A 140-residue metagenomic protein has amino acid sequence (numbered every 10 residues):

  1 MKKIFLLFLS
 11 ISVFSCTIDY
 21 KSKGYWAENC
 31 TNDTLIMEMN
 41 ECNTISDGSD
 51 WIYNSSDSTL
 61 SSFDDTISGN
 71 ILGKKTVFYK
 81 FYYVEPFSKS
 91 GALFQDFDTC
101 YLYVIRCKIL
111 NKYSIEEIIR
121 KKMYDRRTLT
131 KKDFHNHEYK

Functional and structural regions predicted by a protein language model:
I4-F14: Sec-dependent N-terminal signal peptides
C16-W26, I36-K140: Intrinsically disordered, low-complexity segments enriched in small/polar residues
C30-N32: Short solvent-exposed strand-capping/beta-turn motif centered on an Asx-Ser/Thr pair
